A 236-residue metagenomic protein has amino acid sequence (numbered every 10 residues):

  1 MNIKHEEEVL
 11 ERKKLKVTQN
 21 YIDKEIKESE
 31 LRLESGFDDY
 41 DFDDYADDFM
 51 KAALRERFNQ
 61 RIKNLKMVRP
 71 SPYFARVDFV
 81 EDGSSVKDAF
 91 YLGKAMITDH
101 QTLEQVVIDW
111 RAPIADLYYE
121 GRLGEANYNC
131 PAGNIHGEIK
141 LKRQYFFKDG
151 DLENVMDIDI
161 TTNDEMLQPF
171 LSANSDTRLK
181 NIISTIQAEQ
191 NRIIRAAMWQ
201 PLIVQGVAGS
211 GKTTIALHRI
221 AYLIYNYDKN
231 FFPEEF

Functional and structural regions predicted by a protein language model:
M1-I183, Q187, N191-R195: Extended, charged low-complexity regulatory segments
R192-P201, D228-N230: Phosphate-binding P-loop
V204-G206: Hydrophobic anchor at the beta1->P-loop junction of P-loop NTPases
G209-K212: Conserved glycine(s) of the Walker
T214-N230: Walker A/P-loop NTP-binding motif
F231-F236: Conserved RecA-like ASCE P-loop NTPase motor core of nucleic-acid helicases/translocases
